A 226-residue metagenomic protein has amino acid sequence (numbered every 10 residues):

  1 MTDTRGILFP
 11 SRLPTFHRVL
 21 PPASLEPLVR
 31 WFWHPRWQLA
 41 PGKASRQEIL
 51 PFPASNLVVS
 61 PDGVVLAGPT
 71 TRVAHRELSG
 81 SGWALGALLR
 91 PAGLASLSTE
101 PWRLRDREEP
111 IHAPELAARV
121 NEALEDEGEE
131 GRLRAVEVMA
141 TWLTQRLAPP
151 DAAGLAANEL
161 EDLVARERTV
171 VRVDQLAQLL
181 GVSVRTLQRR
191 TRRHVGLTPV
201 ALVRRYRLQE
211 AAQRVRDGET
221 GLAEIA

Functional and structural regions predicted by a protein language model:
M1-V184, H194-P199, Q213-A226: Alpha-helical bundle regulatory/interaction domains
R190: Residues within the DNA-recognition helix of helix-turn-helix
V203-Q213: Short, basic, alpha-helical segments at the C-terminal edge of helix-turn-helix-like DNA-binding modules
